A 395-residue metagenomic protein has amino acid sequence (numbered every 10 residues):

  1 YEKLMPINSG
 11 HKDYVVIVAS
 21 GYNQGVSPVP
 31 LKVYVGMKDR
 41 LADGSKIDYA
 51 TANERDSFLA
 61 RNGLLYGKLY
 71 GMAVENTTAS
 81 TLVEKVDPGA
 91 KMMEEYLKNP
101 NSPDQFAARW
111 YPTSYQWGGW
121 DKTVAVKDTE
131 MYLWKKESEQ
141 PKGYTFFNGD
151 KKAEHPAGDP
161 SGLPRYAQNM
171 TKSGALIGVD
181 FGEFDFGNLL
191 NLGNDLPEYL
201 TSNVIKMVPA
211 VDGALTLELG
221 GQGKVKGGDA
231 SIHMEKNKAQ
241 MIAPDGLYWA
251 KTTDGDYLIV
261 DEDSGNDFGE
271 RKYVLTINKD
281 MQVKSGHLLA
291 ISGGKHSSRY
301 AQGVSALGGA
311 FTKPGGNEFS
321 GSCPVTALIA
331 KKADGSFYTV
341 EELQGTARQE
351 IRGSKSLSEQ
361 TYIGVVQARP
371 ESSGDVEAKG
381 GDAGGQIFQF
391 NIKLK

Functional and structural regions predicted by a protein language model:
Y1-K395: Conserved small-residue
